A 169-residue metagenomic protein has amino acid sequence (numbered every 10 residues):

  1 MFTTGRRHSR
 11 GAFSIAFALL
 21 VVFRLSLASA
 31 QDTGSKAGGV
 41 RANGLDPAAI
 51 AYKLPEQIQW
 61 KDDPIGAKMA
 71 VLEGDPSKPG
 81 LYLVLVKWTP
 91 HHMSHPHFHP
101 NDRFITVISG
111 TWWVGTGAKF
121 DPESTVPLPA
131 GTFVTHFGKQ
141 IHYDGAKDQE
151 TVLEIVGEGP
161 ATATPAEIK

Functional and structural regions predicted by a protein language model:
M1-R10: N-terminal secretory signal peptides that target proteins for export/translocation
S14-S26: Bacterial N-terminal signal peptides
A30-Y82, I168-K169: A short, N-terminal "cap"/entry segment at the start of jelly-roll beta-barrel domains of the cupin/DSBH fold
A49, E123, Y143-K169: Double-stranded beta-helix
Y82-H99, F137-G138: Conserved short histidine dyad/triad with adjacent acidic residue
T89-H92, H99-K119: Glycine- and acidic-residue-biased ligand/ion/polar-headgroup-sensing regions
A118-K139: Short acidic-glycine-tyrosine-enriched beta hairpin
